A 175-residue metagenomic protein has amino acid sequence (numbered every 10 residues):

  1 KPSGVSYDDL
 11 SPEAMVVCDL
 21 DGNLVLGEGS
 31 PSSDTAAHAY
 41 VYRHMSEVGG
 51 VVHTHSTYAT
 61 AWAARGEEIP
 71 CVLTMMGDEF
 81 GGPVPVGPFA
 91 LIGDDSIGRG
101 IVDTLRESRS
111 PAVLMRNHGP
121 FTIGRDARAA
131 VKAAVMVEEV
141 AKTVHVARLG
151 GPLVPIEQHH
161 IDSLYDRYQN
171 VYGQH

Functional and structural regions predicted by a protein language model:
K1-H175: Glycine-rich flexible loops
